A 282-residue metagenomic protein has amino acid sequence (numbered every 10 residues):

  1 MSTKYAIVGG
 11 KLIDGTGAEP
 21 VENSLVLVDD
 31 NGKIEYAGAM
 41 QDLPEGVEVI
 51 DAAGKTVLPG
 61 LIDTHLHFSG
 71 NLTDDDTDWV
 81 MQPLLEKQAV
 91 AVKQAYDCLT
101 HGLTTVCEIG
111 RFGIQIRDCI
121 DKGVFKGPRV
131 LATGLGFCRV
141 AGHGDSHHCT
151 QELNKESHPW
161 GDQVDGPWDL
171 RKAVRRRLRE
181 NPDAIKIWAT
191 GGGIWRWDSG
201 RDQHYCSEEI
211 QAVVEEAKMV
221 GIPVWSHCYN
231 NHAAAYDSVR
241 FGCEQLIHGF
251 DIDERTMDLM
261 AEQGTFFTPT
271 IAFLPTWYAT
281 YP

Functional and structural regions predicted by a protein language model:
S2-Y5, L12, T16-L58: Histidine-rich, glycine-flanked metal-binding segment
G9, K55, H65-H67, K218 (+2 more regions): Histidine-centered divalent metal-coordination motifs
E45-T56, I116-V124, P167-P182, I252-F266: Short amphipathic alpha-helices and their capping/turn segments at secondary-structure boundaries
K55-K122, V140-D145, E208, S238-F241: Metal-associated gating/positioning segment near the N- to mid-region
D76-A89, T150-K172, P223-W225: Active-site mouth loops of central-metabolism enzymes
Q88-I116, G127-G136, P182-W195, P223-W225 (+3 more regions): Divalent metal-dependent hydrolysis catalytic cores, especially in the metallo-beta-lactamase
G110-R111, G161-K172, E244-E254: Active-site glycine- and acidic-residue-rich loops that bind and position anionic ligands or nucleotide-like cofactors
A189-P282: Active-site core of metal-dependent hydrolases
